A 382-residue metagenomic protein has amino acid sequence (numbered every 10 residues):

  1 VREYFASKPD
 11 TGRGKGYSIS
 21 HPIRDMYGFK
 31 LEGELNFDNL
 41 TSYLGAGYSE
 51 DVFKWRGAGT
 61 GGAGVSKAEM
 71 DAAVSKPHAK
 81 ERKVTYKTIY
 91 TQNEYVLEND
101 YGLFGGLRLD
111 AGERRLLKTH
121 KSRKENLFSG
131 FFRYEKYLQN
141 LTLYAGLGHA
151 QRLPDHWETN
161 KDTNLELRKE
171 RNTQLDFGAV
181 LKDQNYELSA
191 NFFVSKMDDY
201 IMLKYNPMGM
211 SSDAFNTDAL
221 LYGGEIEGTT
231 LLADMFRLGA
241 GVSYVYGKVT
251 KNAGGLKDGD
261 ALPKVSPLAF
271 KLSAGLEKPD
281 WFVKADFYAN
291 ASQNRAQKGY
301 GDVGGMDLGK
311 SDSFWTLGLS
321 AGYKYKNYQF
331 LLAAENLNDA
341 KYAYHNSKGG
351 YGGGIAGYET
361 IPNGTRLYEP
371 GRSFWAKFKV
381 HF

Functional and structural regions predicted by a protein language model:
V1-K121, L127, R133-Y137, Y186-F192 (+1 more regions): Face-selective signature of the C-terminal outer-membrane beta-barrel domain
V1-K8, E135-G148, R152, K169-D234 (+3 more regions): Membrane-embedded beta-barrel scaffold of Gram-negative outer-membrane proteins
R2-E3, F37-N39, Y48-K54, L107-R115 (+10 more regions): Transmembrane beta-strands of outer-membrane beta-barrel pores
E3, S42-A46, L103-L107, G130 (+9 more regions): Transmembrane beta-strands of outer-membrane beta-barrel proteins
S18-D25, N36, V65-K67, S75-T85 (+6 more regions): Replace "Gram-negative outer membrane beta-barrel proteins" with "bacterial and organellar outer membrane beta-barrel
N36-N39, Y95-F104, G112, F192-K196 (+2 more regions): Gram-negative outer-membrane beta-barrel transporters
L153, K248, V265-K324, E335-D339 (+1 more regions): C-terminal beta-barrel architecture of Gram-negative outer-membrane proteins
K196, A289-K298, Y323-F382: C-terminal beta-signal and adjacent terminal beta-strands/loops of Gram-negative outer-membrane beta-barrel proteins
